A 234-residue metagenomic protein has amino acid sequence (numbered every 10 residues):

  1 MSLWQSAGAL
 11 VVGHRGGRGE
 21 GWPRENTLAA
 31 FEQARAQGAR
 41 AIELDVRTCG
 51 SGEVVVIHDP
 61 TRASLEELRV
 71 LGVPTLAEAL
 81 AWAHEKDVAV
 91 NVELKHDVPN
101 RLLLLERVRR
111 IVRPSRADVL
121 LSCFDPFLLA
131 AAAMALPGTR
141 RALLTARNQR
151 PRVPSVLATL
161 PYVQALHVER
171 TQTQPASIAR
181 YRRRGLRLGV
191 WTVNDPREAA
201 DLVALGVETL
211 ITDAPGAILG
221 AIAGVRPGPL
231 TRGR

Functional and structural regions predicted by a protein language model:
M1-R234: Phosphate-group recognition and catalysis centered on beta-loop-alpha active-site segments
